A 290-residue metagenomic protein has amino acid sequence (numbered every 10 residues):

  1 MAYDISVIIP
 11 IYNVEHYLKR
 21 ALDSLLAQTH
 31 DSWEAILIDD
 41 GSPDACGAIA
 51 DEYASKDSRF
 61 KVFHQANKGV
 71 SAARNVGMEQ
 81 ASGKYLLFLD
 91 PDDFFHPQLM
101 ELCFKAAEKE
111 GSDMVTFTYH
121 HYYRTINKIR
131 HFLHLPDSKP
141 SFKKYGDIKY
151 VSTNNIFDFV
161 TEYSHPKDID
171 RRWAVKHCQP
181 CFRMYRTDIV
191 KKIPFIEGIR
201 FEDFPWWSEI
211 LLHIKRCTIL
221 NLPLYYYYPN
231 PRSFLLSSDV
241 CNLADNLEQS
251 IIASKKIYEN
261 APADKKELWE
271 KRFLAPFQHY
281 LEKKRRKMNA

Functional and structural regions predicted by a protein language model:
Y3-S6, E34, P205: Cell-envelope/extracellular polymer assembly enzymes that use nucleotide-activated donors
N13-A27: Short, well-formed alpha-helical segments that are part of the catalytic scaffolds of diverse glycosyltransferases
K19, D44-Y53, F94, Q98: Acidic helix N-cap motif at the loop->helix transition within catalytic regions of sugar-transfer enzymes
S24, D31, D39-I49, A66 (+1 more regions): A conserved acidic beta->alpha catalytic loop
Q65-A81, L102: Glycine-rich, basic loop-to-helix element that forms the pyrophosphate-binding segment of sugar-nucleotide handling
L86: Short aromatic/hydrophobic "clamp" motif used to bind/position activated sugar donors
P91-T218, Y228-N242: Donor-binding/catalytic cores of nucleotide-activated saccharide and glycerol-phosphate transferases/polymerases
R172, Q179, I219, L224-A290: C-terminal subregions of glycosyltransferases and related glycan-biosynthesis enzymes
